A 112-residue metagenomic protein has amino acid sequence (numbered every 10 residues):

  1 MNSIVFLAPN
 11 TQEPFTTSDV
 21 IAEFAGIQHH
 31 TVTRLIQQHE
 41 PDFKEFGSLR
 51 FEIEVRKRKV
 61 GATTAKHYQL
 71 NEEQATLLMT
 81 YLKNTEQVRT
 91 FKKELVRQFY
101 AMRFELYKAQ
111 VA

Functional and structural regions predicted by a protein language model:
M1-A112: An anion-engaging/catalytic patch
